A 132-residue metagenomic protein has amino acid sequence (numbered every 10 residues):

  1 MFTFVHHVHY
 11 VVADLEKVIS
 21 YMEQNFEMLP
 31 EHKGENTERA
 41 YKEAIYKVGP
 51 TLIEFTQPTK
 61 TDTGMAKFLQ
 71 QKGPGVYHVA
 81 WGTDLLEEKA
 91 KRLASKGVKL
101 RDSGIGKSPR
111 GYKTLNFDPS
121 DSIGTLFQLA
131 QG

Functional and structural regions predicted by a protein language model:
M1-I19, P74-W81, Q131-G132: N-terminal beta-strand motif that seeds the catalytic metal site of vicinal oxygen chelate
D14-L29, K89-K96: Amphipathic alpha-helical segments
N25-V48, L52, N116-D118: N-terminal strand-loop-strand beta-hairpin
E31-K33, D62-K67: A short, acidic/glycine-rich surface segment
A44-K47, A90-G132: Vicinal oxygen chelate
P58-K60: Short, conserved turn/kink motifs that form compact alpha/beta structural patches or helix kinks used as
F68-K96: Mid-chain, well-packed structural core segment of small domains
